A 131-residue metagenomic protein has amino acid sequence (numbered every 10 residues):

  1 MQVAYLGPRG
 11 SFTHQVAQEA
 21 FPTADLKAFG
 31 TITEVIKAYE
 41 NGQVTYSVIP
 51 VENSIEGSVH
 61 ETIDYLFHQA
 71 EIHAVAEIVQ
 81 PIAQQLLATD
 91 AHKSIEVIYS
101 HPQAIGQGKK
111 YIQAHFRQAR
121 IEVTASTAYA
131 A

Functional and structural regions predicted by a protein language model:
M1-A131: Domain-level signature for soluble enzymes in the chorismate/prephenate branch of the shikimate pathway
